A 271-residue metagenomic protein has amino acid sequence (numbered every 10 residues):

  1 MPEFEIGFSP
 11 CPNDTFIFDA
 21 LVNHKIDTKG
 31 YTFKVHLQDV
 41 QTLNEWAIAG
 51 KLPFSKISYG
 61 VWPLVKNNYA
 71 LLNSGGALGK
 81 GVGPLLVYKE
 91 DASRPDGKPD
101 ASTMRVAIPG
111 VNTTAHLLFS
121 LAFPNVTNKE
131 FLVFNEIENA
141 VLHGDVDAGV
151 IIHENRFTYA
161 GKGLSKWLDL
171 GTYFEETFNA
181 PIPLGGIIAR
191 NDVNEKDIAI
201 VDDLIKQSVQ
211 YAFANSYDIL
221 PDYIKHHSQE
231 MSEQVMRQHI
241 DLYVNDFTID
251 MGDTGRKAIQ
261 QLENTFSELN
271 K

Functional and structural regions predicted by a protein language model:
P2-N23, P84-A148, E154, K257: Bilobed "Venus flytrap"/periplasmic-binding protein-like clamshell domains and structurally analogous long
F4-E5, Y69-G76, R105: A structural signal for short loop-to-beta-strand junctions that line the ligand-binding cleft of periplasmic/secreted
T28-T42: A short beta-strand-loop structural module common to alpha/beta enzyme folds
D39-Q41, G50-P63, V133-F134, I151-F157: Beta->alpha turn/N-cap motifs
W46-I48, V141-L142, V201, F266: Hydrophobic residues within well-ordered alpha-helices
L71-D96, E175-D192: Hydrophobic/proline-rich hinge and linker segments of small-molecule sensing/allosteric domains, predominantly
F134-K225: Pocket-lining segment of extracytoplasmic ligand-binding domains
N194-T265: Secondary-structure end/capping motifs
